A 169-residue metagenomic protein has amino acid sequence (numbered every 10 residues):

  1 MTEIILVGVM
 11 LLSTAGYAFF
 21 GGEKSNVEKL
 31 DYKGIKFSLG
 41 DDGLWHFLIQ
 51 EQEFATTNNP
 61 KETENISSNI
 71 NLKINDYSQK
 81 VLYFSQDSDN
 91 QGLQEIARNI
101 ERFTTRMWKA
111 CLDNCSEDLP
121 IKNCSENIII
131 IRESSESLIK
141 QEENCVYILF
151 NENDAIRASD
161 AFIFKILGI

Functional and structural regions predicted by a protein language model:
M1-N26: Secretory targeting signatures
V7-M10, E28, G34, C124: Aromatic-residue detector
G22-G40: Alpha-helical transmembrane signal-anchor/signal-peptide segments
L39-I169: Long, folded non-catalytic interaction modules
